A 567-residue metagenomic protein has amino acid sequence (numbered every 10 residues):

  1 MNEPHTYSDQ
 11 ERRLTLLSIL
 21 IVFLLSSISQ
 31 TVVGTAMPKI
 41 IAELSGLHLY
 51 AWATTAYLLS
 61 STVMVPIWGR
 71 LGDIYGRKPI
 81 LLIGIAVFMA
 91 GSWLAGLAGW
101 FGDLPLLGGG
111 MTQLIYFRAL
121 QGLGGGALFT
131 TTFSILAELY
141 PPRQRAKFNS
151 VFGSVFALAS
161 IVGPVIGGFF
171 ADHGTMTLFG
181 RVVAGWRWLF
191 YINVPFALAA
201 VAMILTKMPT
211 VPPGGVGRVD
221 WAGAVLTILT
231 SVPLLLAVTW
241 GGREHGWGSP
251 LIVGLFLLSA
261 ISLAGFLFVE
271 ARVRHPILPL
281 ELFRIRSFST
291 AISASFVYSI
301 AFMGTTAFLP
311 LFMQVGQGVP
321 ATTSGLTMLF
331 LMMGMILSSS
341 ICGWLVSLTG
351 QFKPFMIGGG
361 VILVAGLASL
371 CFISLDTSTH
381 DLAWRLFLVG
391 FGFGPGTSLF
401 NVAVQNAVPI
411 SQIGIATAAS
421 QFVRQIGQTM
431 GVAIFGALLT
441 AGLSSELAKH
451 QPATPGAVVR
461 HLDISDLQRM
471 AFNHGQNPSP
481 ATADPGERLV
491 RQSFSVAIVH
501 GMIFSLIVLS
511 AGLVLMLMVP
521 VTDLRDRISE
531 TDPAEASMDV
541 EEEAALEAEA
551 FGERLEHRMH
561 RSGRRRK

Functional and structural regions predicted by a protein language model:
L16-I21, L25-I28, V33-T35, T54 (+4 more regions): 12-transmembrane solute porter fold
A36-T62, G109-Q113, T322: Extracellular/periplasmic helix-loop-helix junction of adjacent transmembrane segments in MFS-like secondary
I40-I41, L71-G72, I166-T175, G180 (+5 more regions): Interfacial helix-cap and linker-helix signal at transmembrane-aqueous boundaries of multi-pass secondary transporters
L49, Q144-V151, Q412-A419: Cytoplasmic loop-to-transmembrane helix junctions
T55-G69, F129-F133, L329-C342: Central cavity-lining transmembrane alpha-helices of secondary-active solute carriers, predominantly the Major
G69-A222, M333: Helix-loop-helix hairpins in multi-pass membrane proteins, especially solute transporters
H173-A294, A301, V319: Hydrophobic transmembrane-helix bundles of small-molecule transporters
G174-G185, A199, A403, R424-L517 (+1 more regions): Hydrophobic transmembrane architecture of multi-pass small-molecule transporters
